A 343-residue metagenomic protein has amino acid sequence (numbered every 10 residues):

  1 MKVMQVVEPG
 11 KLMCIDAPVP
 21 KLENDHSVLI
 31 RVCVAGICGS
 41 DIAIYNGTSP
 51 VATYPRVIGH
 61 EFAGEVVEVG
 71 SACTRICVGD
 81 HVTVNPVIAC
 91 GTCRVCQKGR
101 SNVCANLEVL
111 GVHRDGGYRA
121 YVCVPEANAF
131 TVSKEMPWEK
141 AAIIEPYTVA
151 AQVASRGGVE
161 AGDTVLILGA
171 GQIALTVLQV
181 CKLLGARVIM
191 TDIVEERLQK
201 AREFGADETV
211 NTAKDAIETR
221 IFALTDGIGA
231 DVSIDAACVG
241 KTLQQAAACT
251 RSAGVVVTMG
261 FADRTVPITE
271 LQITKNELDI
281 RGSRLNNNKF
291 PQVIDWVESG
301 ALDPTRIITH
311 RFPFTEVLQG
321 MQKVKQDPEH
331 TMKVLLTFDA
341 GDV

Functional and structural regions predicted by a protein language model:
P20-A35, T48-R94, S133-E135: Glycine-rich beta-strand-centered segment in the early N-terminal region that forms part of a ligand/cofactor-binding
E23-N24, C77, E160, R251 (+1 more regions): Residue-level recognition of short, solvent-exposed, well-ordered loop/turn junctions that link secondary-structure
S27, E61, D80-H81, V95 (+5 more regions): Residue-level marker of beta-strand positions
C33-V34, S71, V87, S101 (+3 more regions): Short, surface-exposed secondary-structure boundary micro-motifs
C90-L168: NAD(P)H dinucleotide-binding glycine-rich loop of Rossmann-like/cofactor-binding domains, especially the beta1-alpha1
M136-K214, T219: Mid-domain Rossmann-like dinucleotide-binding core that forms the NAD(H)/NADP(H) cofactor-binding site
G157, Q199, F204-D279, L318 (+1 more regions): Glycine-rich cofactor phosphate-binding loops and adjacent beta1-alpha1 units of small-molecule cofactor enzyme domains
Q244-A248, N287, P291-V343: C-terminal hydrophobic helical "lid"/dimerization subdomain of Rossmann-like NAD(P)H-dependent oxidoreductases
